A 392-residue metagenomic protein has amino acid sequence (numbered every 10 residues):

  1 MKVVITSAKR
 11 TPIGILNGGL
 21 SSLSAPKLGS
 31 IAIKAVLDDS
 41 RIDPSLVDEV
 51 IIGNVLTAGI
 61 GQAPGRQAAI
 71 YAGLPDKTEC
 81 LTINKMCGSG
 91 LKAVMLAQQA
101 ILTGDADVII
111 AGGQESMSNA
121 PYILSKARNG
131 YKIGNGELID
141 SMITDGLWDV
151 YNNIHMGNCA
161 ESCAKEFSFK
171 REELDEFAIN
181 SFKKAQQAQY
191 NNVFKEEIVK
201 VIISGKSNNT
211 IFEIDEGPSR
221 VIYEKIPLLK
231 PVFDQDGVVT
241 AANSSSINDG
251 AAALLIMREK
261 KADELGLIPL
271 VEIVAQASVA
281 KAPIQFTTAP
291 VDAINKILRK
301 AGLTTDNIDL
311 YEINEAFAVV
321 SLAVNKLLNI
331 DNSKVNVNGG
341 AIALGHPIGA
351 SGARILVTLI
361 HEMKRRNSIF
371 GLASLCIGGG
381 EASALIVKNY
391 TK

Functional and structural regions predicted by a protein language model:
M1-S24, L138, Y223-T288, R299 (+5 more regions): Condensing-enzyme catalytic core mediating Claisen C-C bond formation in acyl metabolism
K9-T11, S22-I31, D39, E173-E264 (+2 more regions): N-terminal extracellular/periplasmic Venus flytrap/periplasmic-binding protein-like
S22-G88, K92-I109, Q114-K132, I198-E213 (+2 more regions): Conserved beta-ketoacyl condensing-enzyme motif
A25-R41, P64-A68, A93-L96, M156-C163 (+5 more regions): Short, well-ordered amphipathic alpha-helical segments that serve as non-catalytic structural scaffolds within diverse
N54-V108, Y151-H155, Y223-S246, L327-R354 (+2 more regions): Conserved catalytic cysteine-centered active-site region of acyl-thioester-dependent Claisen-condensing enzymes
K85-E115, A164-V193, A253-K260, N325 (+2 more regions): Active-site-proximal alpha-helical scaffold in enzymes
V108-S162: Flexible glycine-/small-residue-enriched beta->alpha junction loops that bind anionic phosphate/pyrophosphate groups
N158-E161, F194-E197, G205, V274-A343: Active-site pocket-lining segment
